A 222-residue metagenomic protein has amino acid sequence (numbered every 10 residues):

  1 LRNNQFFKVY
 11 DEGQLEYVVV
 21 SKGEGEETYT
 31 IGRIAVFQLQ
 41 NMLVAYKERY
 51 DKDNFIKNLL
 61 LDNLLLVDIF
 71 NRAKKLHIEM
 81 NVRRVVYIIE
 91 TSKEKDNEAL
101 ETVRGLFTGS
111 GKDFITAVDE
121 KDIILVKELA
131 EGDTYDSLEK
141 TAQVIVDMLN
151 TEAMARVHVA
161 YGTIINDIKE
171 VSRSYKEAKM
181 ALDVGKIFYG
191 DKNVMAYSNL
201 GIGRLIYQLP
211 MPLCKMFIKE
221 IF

Functional and structural regions predicted by a protein language model:
L1-K57, H77, G105, G109-G111 (+4 more regions): Alpha-helical/coil-rich non-catalytic "connector" segments in signaling and regulatory proteins
S21, K47, D62, D183-V184: Hydrophobic alpha-helical segments, principally membrane-spanning helices and signal/leader peptides
E27, V44-E48, L61, S137 (+1 more regions): Catalytic cores of large soluble enzymes that bind and process phosphate-bearing ligands
K57-L65: Regulatory cytosolic signal-relay segments
L66-F222: Cytosolic nucleotide-utilizing catalytic cores of signal-transduction proteins
